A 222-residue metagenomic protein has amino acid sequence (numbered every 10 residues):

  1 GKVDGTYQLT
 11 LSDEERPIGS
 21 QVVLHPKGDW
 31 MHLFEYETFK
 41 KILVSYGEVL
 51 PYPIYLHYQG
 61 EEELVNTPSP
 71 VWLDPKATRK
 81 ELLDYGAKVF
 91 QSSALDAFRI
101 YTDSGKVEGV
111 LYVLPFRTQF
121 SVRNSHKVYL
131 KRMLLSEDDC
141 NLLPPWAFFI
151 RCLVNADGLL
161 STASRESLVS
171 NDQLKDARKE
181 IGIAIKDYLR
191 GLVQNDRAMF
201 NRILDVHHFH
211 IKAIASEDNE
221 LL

Functional and structural regions predicted by a protein language model:
G1-L222: Conserved GHKL (Bergerat-fold) ATPase module
